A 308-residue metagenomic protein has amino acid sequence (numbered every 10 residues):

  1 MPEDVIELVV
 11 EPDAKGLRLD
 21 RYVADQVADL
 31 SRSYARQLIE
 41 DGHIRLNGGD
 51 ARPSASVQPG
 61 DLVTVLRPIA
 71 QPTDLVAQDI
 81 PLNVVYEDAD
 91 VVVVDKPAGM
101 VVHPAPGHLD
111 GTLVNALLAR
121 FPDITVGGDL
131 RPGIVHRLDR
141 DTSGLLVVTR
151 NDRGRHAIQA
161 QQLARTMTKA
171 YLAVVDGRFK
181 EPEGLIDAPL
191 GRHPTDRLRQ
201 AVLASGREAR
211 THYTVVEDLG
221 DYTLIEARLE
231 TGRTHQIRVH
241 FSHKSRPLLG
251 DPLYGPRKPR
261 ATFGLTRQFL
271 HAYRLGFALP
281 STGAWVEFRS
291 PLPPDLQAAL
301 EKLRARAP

Functional and structural regions predicted by a protein language model:
M1-P308: RNA pseudouridine synthases
